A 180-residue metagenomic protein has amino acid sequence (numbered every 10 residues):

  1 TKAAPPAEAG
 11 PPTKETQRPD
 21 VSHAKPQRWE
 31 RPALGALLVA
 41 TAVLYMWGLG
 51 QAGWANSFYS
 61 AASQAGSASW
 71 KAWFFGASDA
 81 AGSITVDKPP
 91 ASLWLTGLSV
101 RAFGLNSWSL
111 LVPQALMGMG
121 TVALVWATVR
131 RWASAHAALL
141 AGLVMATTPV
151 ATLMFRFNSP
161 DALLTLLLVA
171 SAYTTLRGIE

Functional and structural regions predicted by a protein language model:
T1-K2, P6, P11-E180: Membrane-integral, polyisoprenol-dependent glycosyltransferases of the GT-C/oligosaccharyltransferase superfamily
